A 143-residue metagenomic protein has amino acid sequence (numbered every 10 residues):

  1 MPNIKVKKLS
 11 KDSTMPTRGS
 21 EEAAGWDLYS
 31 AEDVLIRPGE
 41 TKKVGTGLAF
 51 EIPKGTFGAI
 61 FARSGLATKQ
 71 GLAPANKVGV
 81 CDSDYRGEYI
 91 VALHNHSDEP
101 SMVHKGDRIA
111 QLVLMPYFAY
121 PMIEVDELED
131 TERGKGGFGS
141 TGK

Functional and structural regions predicted by a protein language model:
M1-K143: DUTPase catalytic domain/fold
